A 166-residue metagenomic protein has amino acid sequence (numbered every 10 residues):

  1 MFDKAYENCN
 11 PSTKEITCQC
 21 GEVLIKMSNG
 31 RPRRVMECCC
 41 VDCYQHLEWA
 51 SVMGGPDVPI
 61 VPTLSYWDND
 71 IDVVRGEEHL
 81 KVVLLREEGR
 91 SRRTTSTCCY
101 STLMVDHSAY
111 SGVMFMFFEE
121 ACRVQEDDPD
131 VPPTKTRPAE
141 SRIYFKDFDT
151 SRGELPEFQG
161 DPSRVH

Functional and structural regions predicted by a protein language model:
M1-T17, V23-H166: A short Gly-Trp-Pro
